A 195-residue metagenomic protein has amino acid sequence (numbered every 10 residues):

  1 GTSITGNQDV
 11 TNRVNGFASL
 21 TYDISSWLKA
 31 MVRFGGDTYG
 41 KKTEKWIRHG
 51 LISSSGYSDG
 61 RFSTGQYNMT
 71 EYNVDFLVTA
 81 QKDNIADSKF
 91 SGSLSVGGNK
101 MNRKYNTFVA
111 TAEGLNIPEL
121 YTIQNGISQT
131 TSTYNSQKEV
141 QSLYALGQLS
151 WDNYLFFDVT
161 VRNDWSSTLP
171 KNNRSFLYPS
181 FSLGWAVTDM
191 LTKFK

Functional and structural regions predicted by a protein language model:
G1-T2, K45-R61, K104-T133: Surface-exposed loop/turn segments flanking beta-strands in extracellular/periplasmic regions
T2-K45, S63-D83, R103-T107, Y134-F156 (+1 more regions): Outer-membrane beta-barrel transmembrane strands
W27, D83-G92, Y154, T188-K195: Short loop/turn motifs that connect adjacent beta-strands in outer-membrane beta-barrel proteins
K29-M31, S91-S95, F156-D158, S180 (+1 more regions): Residue-level detector of the transmembrane beta-barrel scaffold of outer-membrane proteins
D75-Q81, S180-M190: Short, well-ordered amphipathic alpha-helices
G97-N99: N-terminal glycine-rich FAD/FM-binding segment characteristic of electron-transfer flavoproteins
I123-Q124, N172, Y178-S180: Outer-membrane beta-barrel domain signature, especially the mid-to-C-terminal portions of large Gram-negative OMP
S167-N173: Solvent-exposed loop/turn segments connecting transmembrane beta-strands in outer-membrane beta-barrel proteins
